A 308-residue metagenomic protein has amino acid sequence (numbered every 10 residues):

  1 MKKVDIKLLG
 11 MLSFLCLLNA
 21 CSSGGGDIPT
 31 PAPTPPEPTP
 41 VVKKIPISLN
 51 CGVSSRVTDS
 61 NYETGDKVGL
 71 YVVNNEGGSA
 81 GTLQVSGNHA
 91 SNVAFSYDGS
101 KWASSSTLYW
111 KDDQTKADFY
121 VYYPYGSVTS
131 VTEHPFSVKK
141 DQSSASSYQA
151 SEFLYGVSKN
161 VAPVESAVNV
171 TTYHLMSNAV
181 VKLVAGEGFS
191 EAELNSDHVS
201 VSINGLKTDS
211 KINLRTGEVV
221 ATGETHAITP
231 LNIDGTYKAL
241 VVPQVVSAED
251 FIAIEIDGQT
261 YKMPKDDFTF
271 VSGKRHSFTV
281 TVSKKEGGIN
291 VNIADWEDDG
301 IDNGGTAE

Functional and structural regions predicted by a protein language model:
K2-E308: Sec-type signal peptide cleavage vicinity
